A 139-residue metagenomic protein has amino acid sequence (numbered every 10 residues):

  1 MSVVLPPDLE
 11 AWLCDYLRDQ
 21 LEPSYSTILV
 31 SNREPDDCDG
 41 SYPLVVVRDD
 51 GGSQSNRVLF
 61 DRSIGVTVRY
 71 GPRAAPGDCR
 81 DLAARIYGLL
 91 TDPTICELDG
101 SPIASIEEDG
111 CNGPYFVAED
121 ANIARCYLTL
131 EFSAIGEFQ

Functional and structural regions predicted by a protein language model:
M1-N56, P93-P102: Small/polar-rich, solvent-exposed N-terminal microdomains that initiate assembly or binding
L5, L9, D78, N122: Conserved acidic
L44-V46, S53, F60, R69-D78: Short, conserved turn/kink motifs that form compact alpha/beta structural patches or helix kinks used as
Q54-L59, E119-A121: Short, solvent-exposed beta-strand/turn "edge" segments of beta-rich domains on protein surfaces
V58-A74, A124-I135: Oligomerization/assembly interface segments of phage tail-like spikes and tubes
P72-T94: Mid-chain, well-packed structural core segment of small domains
T91-Q139: Acidic-leaning, charged glycine-interspersed low-complexity segments
